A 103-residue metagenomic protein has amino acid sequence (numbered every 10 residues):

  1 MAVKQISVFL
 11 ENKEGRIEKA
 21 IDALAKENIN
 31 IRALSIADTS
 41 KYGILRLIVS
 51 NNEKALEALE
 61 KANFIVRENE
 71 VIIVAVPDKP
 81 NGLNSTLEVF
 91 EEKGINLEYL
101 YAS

Functional and structural regions predicted by a protein language model:
M1-S103: A conserved regulatory-domain signal marking ACT and ACT-like small-molecule sensing domains and adjacent regulatory
